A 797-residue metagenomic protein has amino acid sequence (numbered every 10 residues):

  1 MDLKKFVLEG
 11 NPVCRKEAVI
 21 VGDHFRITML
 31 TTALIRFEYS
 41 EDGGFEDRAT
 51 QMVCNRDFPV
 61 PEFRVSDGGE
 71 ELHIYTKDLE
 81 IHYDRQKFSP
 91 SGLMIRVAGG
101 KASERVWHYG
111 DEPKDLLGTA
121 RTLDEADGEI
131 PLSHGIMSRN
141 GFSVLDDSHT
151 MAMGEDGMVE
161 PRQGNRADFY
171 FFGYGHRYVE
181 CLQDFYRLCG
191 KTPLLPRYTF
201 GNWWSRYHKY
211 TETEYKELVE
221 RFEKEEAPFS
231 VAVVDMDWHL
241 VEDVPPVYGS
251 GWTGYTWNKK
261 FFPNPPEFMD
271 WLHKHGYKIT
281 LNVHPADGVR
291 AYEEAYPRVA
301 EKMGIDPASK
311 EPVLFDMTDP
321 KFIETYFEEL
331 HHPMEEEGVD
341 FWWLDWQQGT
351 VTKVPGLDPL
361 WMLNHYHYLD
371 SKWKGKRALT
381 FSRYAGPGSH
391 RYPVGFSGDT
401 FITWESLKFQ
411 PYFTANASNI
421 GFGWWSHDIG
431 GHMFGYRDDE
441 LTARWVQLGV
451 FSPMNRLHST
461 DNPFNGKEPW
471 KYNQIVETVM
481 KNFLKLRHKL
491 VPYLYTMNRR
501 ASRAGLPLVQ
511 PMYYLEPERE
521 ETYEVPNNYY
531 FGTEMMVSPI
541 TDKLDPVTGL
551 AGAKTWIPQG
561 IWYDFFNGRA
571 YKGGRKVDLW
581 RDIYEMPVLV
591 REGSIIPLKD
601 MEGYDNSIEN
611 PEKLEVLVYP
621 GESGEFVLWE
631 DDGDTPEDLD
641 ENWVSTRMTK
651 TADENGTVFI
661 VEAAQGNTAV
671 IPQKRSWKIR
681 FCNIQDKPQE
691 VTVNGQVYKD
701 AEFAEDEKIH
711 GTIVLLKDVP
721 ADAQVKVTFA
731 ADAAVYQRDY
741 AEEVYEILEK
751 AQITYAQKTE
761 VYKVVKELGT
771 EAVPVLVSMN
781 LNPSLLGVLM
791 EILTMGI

Functional and structural regions predicted by a protein language model:
M1-G22: Generic start-of-chain signal for non-secretory N-termini
D2-K4, N11, I81, L93-E585 (+2 more regions): Catalytic-domain carbohydrate-binding cleft regions of carbohydrate-active enzymes
K5-F6, L30-G69: A low-complexity, Ser/Thr/Gly/Pro-enriched, surface-exposed linker/loop concept that marks segments flanking
I27, I35-F37, I74-I81, M536-P539 (+1 more regions): Short, well-ordered beta-strand segments enriched in hydrophobic/aromatic residues
R36-D42, D545-P558, N667-K687: Surface-exposed beta-strand/loop patches in extracellular or lumenal glycoproteins
R48-E62, I305, Y563-I583, E690-V714: Solvent-exposed beta-strand/loop surfaces of large extracellular or lumenal domains
E71-H73, L79-E80, E702-Q724: A surface-exposed beta-strand-loop module
G593-Q696, V719-A721, T728-I797: Accessory, solvent-exposed terminal regions and/or long lumenal/extracellular loops of proteins
